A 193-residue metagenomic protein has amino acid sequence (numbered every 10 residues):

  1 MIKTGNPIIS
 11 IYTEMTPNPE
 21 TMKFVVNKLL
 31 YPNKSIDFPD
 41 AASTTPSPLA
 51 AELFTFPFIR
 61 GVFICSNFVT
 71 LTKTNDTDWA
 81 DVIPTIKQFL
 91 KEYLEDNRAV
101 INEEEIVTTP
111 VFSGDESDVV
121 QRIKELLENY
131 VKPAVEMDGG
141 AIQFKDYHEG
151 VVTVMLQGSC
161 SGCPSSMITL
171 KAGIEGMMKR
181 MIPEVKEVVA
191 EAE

Functional and structural regions predicted by a protein language model:
M1-E193: Domain-level signature for proteins that mediate thiol-based redox and metal-cofactor handling
